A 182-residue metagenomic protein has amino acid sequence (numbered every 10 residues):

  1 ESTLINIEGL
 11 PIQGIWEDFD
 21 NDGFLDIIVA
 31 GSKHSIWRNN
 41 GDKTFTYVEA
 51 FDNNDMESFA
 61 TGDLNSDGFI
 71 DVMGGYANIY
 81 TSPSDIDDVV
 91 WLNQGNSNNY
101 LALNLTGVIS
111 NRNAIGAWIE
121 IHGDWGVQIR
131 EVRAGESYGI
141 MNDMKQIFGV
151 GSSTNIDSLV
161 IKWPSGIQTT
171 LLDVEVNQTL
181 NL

Functional and structural regions predicted by a protein language model:
E1, F19, W37, F45-Y47 (+1 more regions): Conserved hydrophobic/aromatic "anchor" residues that stabilize well-ordered secondary structure elements
L4-E8, A50-N53: Surface loop/turn motifs at the tips and blade-to-blade linkers of beta-strand repeat domains
P11-Q13: Signature of short aromatic-glycine-proline-rich micro-motifs recurring in repeat-based ectodomains
I15-E17, A60: Conserved beta-strand position repeated across blades of beta-propeller domains
N21-A30, D67-G75: Acidic/hydrophobic-patterned starts of short beta strands in beta-sheet-rich repeat architectures
S32-S35: Loop/turn residues immediately N-terminal
F45-A60, L64-L182: Gly/Ser/Thr/Pro-enriched helix-cap/hinge segments flanking short amphipathic alpha-helices
